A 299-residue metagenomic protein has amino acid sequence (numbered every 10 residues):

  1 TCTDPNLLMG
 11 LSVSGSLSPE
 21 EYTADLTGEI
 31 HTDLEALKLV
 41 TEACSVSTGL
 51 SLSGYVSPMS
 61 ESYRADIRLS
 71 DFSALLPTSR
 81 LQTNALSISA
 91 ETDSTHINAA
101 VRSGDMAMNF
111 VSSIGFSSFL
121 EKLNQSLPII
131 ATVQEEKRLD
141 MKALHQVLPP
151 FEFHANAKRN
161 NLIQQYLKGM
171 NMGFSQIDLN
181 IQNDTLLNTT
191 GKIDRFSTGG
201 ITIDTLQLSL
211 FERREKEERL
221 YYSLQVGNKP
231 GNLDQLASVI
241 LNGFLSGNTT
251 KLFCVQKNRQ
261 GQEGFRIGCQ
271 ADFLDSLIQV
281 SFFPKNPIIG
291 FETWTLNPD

Functional and structural regions predicted by a protein language model:
T1-Y22, T27-E61, D66-E121, P128-K137 (+2 more regions): Hydrophobic lipid-interacting interfaces of membrane-associated proteins
D140-L144: Surface-exposed, low-complexity/disordered segments and acidic/polar micro-motifs at processing/linker regions
V147-P149: A short, polar/charged loop/turn motif at coil->beta-strand junctions and beta-hairpin connectors
